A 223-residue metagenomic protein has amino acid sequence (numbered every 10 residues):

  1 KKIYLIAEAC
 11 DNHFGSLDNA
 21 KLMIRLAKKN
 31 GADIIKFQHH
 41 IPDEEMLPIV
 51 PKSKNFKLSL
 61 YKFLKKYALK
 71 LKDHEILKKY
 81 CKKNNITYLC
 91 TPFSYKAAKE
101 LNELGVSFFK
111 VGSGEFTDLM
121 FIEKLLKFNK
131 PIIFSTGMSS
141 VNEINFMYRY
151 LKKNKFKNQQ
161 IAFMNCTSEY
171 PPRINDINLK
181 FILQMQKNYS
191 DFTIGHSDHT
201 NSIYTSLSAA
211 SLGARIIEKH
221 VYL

Functional and structural regions predicted by a protein language model:
K1-L223: Catalytic cores and adjacent flexible loops of soluble metabolic enzymes that perform enolate/carbanion chemistry on
